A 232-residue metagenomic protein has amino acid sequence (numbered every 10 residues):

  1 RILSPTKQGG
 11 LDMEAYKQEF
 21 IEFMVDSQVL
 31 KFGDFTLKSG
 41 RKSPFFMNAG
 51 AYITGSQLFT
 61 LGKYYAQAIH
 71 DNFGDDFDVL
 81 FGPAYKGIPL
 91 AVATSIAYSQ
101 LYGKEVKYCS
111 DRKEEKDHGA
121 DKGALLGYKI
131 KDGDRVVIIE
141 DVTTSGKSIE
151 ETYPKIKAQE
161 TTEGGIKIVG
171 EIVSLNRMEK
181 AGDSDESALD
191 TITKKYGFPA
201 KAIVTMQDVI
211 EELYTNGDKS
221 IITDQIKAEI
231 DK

Functional and structural regions predicted by a protein language model:
R1-D12: Short, Lys/Arg-enriched N-terminal segments with co-localized hydrophobic residues within the first ~10-30 amino acids
D12-F73: Active-site-facing substrate-recognition patch
E14-E22, A158-K232: PRPP-dependent phosphoribosyltransferase catalytic core
K38, G127-K131, T193-K194: Solvent-exposed alpha-helices and their adjacent loops that cap or buttress functional pockets in soluble metabolic
A66-F77, K157-E163: Phosphate/pyrophosphate-binding loops at sites that engage ATP/ADP/AMP, CoA/4′-phosphopantetheine, polyphosphate
D75-K86: Short glycine-rich phosphate-binding loop at a beta-alpha junction
L90-V136, K147-E151: Short, glycine/charge-rich flexible loops or terminal/linker lids adjacent to PRPP-binding catalytic cores
L125-G170, N176: A contiguous pocket-lining binding segment that forms or flanks enzyme active sites
